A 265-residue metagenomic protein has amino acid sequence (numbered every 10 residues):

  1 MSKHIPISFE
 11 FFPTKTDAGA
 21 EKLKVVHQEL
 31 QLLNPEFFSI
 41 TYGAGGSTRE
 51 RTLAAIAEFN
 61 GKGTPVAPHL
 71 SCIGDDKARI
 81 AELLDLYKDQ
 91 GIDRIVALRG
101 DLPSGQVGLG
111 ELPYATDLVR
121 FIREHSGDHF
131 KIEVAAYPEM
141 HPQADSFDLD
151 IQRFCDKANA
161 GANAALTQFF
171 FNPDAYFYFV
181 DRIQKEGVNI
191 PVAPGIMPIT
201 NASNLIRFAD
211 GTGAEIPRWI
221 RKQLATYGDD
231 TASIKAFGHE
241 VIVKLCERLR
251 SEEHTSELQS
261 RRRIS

Functional and structural regions predicted by a protein language model:
I5-P13, E36-I40, V66-L70, I95-A97 (+5 more regions): Hydrophobic faces of well-ordered beta-strands that scaffold small-molecule active sites in alpha/beta enzyme cores
P6-K22, V66-A78, E133-L149, T226-E240: Active-site mouth loops of central-metabolism enzymes
F11-T14, T41-G45, H69-D75, G100-L102 (+5 more regions): Active-site beta-loop-alpha junctions enriched in small/polar residues
D17-L30, T52, K77-D85, D145-D156 (+1 more regions): Short, acidic/polar
A18, G110-Y137, K185-E247: Active-site pocket-lining/capping segments in soluble small-molecule metabolic enzymes
A18-A20, G46-E58, D76-E82, D101-I122 (+2 more regions): Active-site-adjacent beta->alpha loops and helix N-cap segments on the catalytic face of soluble alpha/beta enzymes
L33, Q90, A160, S251-E252: Structural motif
E253-S265: Single conserved hydrophobic/aromatic residue that forms the stacking wall/gate of nucleotide- or nucleobase-binding
